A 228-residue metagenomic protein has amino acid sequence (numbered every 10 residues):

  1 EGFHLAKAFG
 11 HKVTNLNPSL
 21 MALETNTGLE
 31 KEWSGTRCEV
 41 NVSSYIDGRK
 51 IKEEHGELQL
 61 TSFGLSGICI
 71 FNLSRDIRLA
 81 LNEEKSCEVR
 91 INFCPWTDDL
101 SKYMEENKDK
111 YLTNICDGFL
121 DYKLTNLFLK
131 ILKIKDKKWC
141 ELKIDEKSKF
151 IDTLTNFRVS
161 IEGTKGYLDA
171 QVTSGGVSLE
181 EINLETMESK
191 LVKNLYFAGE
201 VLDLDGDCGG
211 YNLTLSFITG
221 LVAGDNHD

Functional and structural regions predicted by a protein language model:
E1, I68, P95, F119 (+7 more regions): Conserved active-site and cofactor/substrate-binding residues in soluble primary-metabolism enzymes
E1-F9, L204-D228: A conserved FAD-binding loop/helix module that cradles the flavin
F3, E39-N41, S86-R90, L112-N114 (+6 more regions): Domain-scale detector for complete catalytic domains at protein termini or as standalone homologs
L5-K7, E57-S66, L195-F197, G220: Short hydrophobic core segments
H11-N17, M21-D145: An anion/pyrophosphate-binding glycine-rich loop and adjacent beta-alpha core in soluble alpha-beta enzymes
A22, L65-S66, V172, L202-T214: Glycine-rich phosphate/pyrophosphate-binding beta-alpha loops
T25-N26, T173, D225: Short Asp/Glu-rich motifs
N126-D205: A glycine-rich dinucleotide-binding beta-alpha-beta segment and adjacent secondary-structure elements that constitute
